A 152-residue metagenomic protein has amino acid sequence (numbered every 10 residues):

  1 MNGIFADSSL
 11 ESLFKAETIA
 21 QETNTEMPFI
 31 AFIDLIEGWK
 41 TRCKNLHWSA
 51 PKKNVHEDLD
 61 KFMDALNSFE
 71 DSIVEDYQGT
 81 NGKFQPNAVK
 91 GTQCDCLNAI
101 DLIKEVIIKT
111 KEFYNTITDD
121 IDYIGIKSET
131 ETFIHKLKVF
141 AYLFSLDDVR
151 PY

Functional and structural regions predicted by a protein language model:
M1-P28, G125-S128, Y152: Charge-dense, intrinsically disordered terminal/linker segments
N2, K83-A88: Core alpha/beta catalytic barrel or barrel-like domain that forms the active/cofactor pocket in diverse metabolic
T23-E37, K53-D60, Q93-L97, I124 (+1 more regions): Short, solvent-exposed segments of well-ordered alpha helices
I30-E37, T41, D60, D64-D71 (+2 more regions): Generic structural signal for well-ordered, non-transmembrane alpha-helical segments in soluble/cytosolic regions
G38-K61, F113-G125: Helix-loop segments that flank and shape redox-cofactor active sites
H56-Q85: Conserved alpha-helical segments that form or flank metal/cofactor-binding pockets of metalloenzymes
G79-K83, L143-Y152: Long amphipathic alpha-helical segments
A88-F144: Acidic/histidine-rich alpha-helical segments that form the ligand environment of transition-metal centers
